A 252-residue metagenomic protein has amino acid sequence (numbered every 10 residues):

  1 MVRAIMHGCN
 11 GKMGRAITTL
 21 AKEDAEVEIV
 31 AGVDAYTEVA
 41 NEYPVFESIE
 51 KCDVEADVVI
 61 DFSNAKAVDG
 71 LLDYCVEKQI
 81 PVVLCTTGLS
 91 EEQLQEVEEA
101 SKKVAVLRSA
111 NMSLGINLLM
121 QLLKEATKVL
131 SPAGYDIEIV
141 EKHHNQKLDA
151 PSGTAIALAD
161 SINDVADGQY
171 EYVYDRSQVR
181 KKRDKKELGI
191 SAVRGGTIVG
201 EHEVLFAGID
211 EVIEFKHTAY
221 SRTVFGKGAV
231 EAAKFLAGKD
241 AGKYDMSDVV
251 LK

Functional and structural regions predicted by a protein language model:
M1-I5: Extreme N-terminal starter segment of soluble prokaryotic enzymes
H7-E50, S131-K252: C-terminal substrate-binding/catalytic lobe of Rossmann-fold NAD(P)-dependent oxidoreductases
C52-V54: A short, aliphatic-rich alpha-helical micro-motif
V59-I60: N-terminal Rossmann-like NAD(P) cofactor-binding module of classical short-chain dehydrogenase/reductase
D73, E77, T86-V106, N117: Rossmann-fold NAD(P)-binding glycine/threonine-rich loop
P81, E96-S113, L130, Y135: Rossmann-fold dehydrogenase core element
M112-L122: Short alpha-helices
